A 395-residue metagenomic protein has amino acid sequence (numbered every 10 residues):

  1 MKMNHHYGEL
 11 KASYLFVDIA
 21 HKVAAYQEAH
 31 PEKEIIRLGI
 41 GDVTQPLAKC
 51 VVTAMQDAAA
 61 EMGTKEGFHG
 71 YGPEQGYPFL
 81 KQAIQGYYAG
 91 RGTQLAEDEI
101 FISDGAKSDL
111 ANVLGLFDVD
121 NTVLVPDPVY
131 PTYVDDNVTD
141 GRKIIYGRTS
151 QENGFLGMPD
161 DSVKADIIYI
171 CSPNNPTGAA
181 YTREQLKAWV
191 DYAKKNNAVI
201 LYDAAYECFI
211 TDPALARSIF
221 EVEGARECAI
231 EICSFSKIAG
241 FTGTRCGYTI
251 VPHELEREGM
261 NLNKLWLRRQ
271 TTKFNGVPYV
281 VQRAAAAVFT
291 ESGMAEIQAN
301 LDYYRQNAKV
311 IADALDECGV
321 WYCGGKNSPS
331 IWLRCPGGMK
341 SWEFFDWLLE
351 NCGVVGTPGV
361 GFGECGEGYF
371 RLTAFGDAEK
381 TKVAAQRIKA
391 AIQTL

Functional and structural regions predicted by a protein language model:
K2-D104, N112, V288-E291, T394-L395: N-terminal small-domain helix-loop-helix segment of the aminotransferase-like
H30, D140, K195-N196, C318 (+2 more regions): Helix C-cap/helix->beta junction micro-motif
E66-A193, E207-V222: Conserved core of the PLP fold type I
G86, Q94, L124, G338 (+2 more regions): PLP-dependent enzyme catalytic core of the Aspartate aminotransferase-like
V125, Y146, Y202, G356-P358: Hydrophobic residues in well-ordered beta-strands that form the structural core
V222-D302, K309-D313, I392-Q393: Conserved core segment of the aminotransferase class I/II
Q282, A286, L301-A312, Y322-C335 (+1 more regions): Conserved glycine-rich beta-strand-loop-beta hairpin in the small C-terminal domain of fold type I
